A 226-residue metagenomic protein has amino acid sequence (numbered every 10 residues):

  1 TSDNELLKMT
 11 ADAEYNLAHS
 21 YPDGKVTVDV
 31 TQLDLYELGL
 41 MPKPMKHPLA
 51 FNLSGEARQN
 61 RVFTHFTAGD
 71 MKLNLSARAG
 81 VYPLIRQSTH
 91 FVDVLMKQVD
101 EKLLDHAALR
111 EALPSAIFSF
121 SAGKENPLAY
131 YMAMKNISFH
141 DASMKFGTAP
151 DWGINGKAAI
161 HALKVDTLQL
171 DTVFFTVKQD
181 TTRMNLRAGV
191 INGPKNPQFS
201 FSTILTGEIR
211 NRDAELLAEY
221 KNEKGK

Functional and structural regions predicted by a protein language model:
T1-S2, L7-Y21, V26, G39-P42 (+9 more regions): Extended lipid/amphipathic-ligand handling interfaces
T31-L40: Extended amphipathic alpha-helical coiled-coil
D34, K224-G225: Flexible loop and strand-edge segments within Gram-negative outer membrane beta-barrel domains
P114-N126, A158: Tryptophan-anchored aromatic micro-motifs
I154: Extended, well-structured beta-strand/loop surface patches that form recognition or cofactor-anchoring regions within
